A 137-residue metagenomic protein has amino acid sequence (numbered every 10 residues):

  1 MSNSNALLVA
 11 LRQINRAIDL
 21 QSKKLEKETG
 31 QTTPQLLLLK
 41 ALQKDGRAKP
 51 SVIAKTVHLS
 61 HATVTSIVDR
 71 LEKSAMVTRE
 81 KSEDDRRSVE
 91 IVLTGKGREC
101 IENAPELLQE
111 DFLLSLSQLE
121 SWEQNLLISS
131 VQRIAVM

Functional and structural regions predicted by a protein language model:
M1, W122-M137: C-terminal regulatory/oligomerization modules of transcriptional regulators
M1-T29: N-terminal leader segment of winged-helix/HTH proteins
V9, L37, N125: Active-site phosphate/pyrophosphate-handling residues
R12, K40-K44, P105, Q132: Short, locally clustered residues in the helix-turn-helix/winged-helix DNA-binding domain
D19-L20, D69-L126: Charged, amphipathic alpha-helical coiled-coil/dimerization segments
L20-S60: N-terminal helix-turn-helix DNA-binding core of bacterial DNA-binding proteins
P50-S51, A62, D69, V89: Residues within helix-turn-helix
